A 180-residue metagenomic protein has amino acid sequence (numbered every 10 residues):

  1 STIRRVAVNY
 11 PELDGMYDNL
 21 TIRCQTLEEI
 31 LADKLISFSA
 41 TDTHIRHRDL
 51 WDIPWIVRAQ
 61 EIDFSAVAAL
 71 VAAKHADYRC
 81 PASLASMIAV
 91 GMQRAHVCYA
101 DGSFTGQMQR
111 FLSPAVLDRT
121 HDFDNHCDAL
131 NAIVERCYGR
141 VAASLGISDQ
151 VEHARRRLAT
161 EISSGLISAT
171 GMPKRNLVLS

Functional and structural regions predicted by a protein language model:
S1-L179: Structured mid-to-C-terminal alpha-helical surface segments
